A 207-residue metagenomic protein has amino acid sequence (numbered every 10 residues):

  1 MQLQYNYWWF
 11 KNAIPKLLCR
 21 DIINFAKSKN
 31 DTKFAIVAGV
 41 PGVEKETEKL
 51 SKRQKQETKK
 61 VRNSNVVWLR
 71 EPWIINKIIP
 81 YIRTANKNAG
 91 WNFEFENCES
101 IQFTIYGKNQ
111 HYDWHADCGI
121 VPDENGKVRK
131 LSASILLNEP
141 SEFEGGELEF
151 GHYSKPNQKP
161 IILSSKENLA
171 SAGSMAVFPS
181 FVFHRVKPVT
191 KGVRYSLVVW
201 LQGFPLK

Functional and structural regions predicted by a protein language model:
M1-V177, F181-K207: Fe(II)/2-oxoglutarate oxygenase catalytic core
